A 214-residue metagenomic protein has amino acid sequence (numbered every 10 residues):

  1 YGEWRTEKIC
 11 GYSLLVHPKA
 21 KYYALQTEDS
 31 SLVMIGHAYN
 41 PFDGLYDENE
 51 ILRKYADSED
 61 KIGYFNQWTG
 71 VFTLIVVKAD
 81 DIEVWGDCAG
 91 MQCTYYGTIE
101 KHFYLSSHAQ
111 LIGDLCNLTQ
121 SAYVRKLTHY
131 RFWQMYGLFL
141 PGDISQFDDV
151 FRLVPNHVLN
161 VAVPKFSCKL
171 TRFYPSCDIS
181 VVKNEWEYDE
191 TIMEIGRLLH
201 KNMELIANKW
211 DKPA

Functional and structural regions predicted by a protein language model:
Y1-A214: Cysteine-centered catalytic environments shared across enzyme families
